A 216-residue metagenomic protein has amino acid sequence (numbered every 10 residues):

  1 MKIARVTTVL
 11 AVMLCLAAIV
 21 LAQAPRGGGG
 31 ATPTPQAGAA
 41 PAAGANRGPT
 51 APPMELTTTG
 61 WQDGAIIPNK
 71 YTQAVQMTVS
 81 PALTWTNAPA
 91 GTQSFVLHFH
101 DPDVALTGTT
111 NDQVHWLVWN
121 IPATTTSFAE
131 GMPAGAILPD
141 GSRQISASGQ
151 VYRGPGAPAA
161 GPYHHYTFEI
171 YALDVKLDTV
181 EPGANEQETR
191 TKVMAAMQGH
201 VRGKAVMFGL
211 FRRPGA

Functional and structural regions predicted by a protein language model:
M1-V6: Positively charged n-region of N-terminal signal peptides that target proteins for export
T8-I19: Bacterial N-terminal signal peptides
L21-A216: N-terminus-centered regions that define maturation/targeting leaders and the start of the first functional domain
